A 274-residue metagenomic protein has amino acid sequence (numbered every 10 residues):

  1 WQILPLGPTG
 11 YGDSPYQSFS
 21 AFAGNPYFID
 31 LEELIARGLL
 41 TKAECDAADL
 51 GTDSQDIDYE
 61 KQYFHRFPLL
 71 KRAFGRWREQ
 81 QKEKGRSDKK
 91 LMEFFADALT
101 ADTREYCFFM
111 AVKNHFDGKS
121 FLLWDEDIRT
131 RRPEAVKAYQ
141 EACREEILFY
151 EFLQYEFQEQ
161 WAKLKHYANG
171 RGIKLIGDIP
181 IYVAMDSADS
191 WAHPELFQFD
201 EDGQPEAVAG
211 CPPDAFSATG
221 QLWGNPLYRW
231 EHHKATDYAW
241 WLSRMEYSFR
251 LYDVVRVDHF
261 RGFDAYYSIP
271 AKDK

Functional and structural regions predicted by a protein language model:
W1-P194, F199, H233-K234: Acidic/aromatic-lined carbohydrate-recognition and catalytic surfaces of CAZymes acting on diverse glycans
R104, K174-A239, R244-Y247, L251 (+1 more regions): Substrate-binding/active-site clefts of carbohydrate-active enzymes
R132-A135, D264-S268: Short acidic/His/Gly/Ser-rich catalytic and metal-binding motifs that mark active-site loops of diverse hydrolases
